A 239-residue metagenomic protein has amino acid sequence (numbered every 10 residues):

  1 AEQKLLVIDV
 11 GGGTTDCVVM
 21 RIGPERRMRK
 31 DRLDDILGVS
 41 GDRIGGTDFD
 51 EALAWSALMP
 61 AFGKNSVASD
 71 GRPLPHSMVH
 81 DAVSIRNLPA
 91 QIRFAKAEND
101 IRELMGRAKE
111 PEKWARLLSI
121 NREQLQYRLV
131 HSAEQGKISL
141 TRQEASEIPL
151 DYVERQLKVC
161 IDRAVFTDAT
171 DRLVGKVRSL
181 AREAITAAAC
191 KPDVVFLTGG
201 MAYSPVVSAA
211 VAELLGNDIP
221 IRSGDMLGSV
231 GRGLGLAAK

Functional and structural regions predicted by a protein language model:
A1, S132, G136-S139, D168-V195 (+2 more regions): Phosphate/ATP-binding catalytic cores across multiple sugar-kinase/actin-like superfamilies, primarily ASKHA
A1-I8, S229-K239: Conserved phosphate-binding catalytic cores of ATP/NTP-utilizing and phosphoryl-transfer enzymes
A1-K30, L197: Gly/Thr-rich phosphate-binding beta-strand-loop-beta motif of the actin/hexokinase/Hsp70
V10-T14, R142, C190-K191, M201 (+1 more regions): Short flexible coil/turn linkers enriched for glycine and charged/polar residues that connect secondary-structure
R21-Y152: Phosphate-binding glycine-rich/basic clefts of nucleotide- and phosphate-handling proteins, predominantly
A68-A82, E183-G200: Short glycine-rich phosphate-binding loop at a beta-alpha junction
L118-Q126, R155-I185: Adenine-nucleotide phosphate-binding core of ATP-dependent small-molecule kinases
A209-L236: Conserved phosphate-binding/catalytic loops in two-lobed NTP-binding clefts
